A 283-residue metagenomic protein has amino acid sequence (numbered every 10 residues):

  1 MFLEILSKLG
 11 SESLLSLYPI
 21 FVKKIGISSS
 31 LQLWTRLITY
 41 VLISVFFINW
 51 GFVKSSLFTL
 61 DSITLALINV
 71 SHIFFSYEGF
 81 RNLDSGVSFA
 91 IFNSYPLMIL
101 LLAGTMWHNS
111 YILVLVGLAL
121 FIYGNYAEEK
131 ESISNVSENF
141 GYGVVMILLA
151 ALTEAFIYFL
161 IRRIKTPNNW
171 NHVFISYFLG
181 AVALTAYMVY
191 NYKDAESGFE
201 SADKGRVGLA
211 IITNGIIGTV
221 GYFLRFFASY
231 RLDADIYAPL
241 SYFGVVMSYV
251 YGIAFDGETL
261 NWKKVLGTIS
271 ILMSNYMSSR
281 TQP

Functional and structural regions predicted by a protein language model:
M1-L31, F75, I133-R163, Y251: Glycine-/small-residue-enriched transmembrane alpha-helix faces in small-molecule transporters and effluxers
F2-S7, S29-N49, G117-L120, V145-M146 (+2 more regions): Hydrophobic alpha-helical transmembrane segments of multi-pass integral membrane proteins, especially transporters
L3-S11, W34, G51-S76, G141-A150 (+2 more regions): Loop-to-transmembrane-helix transition segments
S16, A66-F74, L97-L101, L152-A155 (+6 more regions): Hydrophobic/small/kink-forming positions within alpha-helical transmembrane segments of polytopic membrane proteins
L31-T35, N82-P96, R163-L179, G218-I253: Helix-helix packing/entry segments at the starts of transmembrane helices
S44, S110-E131, K263-Q282: Hydrophobic transmembrane alpha-helices of multi-pass small-molecule transport proteins
I48-G51, Y95-V116, V246-L266: C-terminal transmembrane-helix exit sites in multi-pass transporters
F52-S56, A127-N139, N191-R206, A210 (+1 more regions): Membrane-interface helix termini and inter-helical loops of multi-pass transporters
